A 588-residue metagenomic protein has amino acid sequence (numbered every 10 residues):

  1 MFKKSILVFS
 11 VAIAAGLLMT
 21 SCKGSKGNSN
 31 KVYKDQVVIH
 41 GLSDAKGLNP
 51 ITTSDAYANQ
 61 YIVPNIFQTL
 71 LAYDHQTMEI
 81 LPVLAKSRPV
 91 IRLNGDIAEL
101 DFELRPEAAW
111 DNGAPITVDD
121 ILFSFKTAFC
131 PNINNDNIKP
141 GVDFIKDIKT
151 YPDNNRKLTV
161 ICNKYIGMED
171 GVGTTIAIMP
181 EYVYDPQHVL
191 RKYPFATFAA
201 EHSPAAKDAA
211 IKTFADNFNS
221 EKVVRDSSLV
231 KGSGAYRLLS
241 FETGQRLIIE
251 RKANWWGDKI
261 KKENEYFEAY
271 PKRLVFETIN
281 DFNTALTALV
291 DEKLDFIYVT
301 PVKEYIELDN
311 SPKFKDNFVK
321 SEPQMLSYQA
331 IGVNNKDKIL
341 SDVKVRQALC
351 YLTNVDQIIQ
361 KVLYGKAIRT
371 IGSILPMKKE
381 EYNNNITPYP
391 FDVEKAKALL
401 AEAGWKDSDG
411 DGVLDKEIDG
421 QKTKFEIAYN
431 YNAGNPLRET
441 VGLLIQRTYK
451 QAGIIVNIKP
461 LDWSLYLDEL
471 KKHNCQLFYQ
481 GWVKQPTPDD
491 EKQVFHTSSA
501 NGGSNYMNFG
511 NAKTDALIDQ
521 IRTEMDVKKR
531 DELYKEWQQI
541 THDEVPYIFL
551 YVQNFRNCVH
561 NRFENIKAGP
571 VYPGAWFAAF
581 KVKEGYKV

Functional and structural regions predicted by a protein language model:
H40-L93, K126: N-terminal lobe/hinge region of extracytoplasmic solute-binding protein
Y61-I62, E242-L247, R251-A253, L352-T387 (+3 more regions): Detector for C-terminal structural segments
S87-N135, R156-I161, A285-A288, I339-S341: Aromatic- and charge-enriched surface segment that lines or borders ligand/interaction sites
T117-S124, T159, G234-A235, Y270-R273 (+6 more regions): Alpha-helical secondary-structure segments
N135, K149-Y151, L239-E250, E277-D337 (+5 more regions): Extracellular/periplasmic solute-recognition and catalytic clefts
P140-T213, E242: Surface-exposed binding/hinge segments that line and control ligand-binding clefts or catalytic entry sites
V223-S227, G257-E307, Q446, I455-N457 (+1 more regions): Ligand-site clamp/hinge motif
T243-Q245, D281, K379, K406-K484: Ligand/substrate-recognition segments at binding pockets and active sites
